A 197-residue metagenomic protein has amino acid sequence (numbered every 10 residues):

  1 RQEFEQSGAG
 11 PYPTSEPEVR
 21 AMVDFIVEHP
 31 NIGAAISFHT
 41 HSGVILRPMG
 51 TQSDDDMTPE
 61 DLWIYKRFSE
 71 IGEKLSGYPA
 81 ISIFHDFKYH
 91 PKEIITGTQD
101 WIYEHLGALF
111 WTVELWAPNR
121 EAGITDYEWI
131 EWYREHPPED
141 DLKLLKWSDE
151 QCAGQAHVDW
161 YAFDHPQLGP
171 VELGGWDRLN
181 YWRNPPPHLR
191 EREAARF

Functional and structural regions predicted by a protein language model:
R1-F197: Metallocarboxypeptidase
